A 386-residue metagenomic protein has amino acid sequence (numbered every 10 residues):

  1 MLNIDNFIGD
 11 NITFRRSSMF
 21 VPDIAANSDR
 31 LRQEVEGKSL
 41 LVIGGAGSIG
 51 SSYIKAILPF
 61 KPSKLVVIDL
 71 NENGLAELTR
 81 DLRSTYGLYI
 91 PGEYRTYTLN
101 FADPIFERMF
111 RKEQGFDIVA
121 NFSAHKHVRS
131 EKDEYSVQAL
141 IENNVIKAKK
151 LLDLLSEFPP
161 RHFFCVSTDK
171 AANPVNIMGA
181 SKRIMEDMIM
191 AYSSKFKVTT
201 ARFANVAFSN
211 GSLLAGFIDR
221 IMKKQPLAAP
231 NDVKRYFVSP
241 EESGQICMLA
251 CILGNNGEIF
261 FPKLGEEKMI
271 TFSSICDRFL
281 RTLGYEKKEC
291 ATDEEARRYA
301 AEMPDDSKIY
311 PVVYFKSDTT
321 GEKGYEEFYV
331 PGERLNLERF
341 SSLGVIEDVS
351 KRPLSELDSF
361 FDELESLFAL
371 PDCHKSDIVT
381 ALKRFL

Functional and structural regions predicted by a protein language model:
M1-S39: Non-catalytic terminal and boundary segments that flank Rossmann-like NAD(P)-dependent oxidoreductase
R30, I189-L386: Strand-loop microenvironment adjacent to phosphate/nucleotide-handling motifs in alpha/beta enzyme folds
L40-F60: N-terminal Rossmann NAD(P)H-binding glycine-rich loop of SDR-like oxidoreductase domains
I43, I68, V119-S123, F163-T168 (+1 more regions): SDR active-site strand-loop-helix element
A56-V67, R83, Y89-I90, L99-E142 (+1 more regions): NAD(P)H-binding glycine-rich loop region in Rossmannoid oxidoreductase-like domains and their noncatalytic homologs
D69-G74: Helix N-cap at the beta1-alpha1 junction of Rossmann-like dinucleotide-binding domains, i.e., the first residues
T96, L140, F163, V198-A201: Hydrophobic/aromatic anchor residues within beta-strands of the central parallel beta-sheet of Rossmann-like
N121, H125-E142, I146-R183, A191: Conserved Rossmann-fold NAD(P)-dependent oxidoreductase catalytic core, especially the SDR/UDP-sugar
